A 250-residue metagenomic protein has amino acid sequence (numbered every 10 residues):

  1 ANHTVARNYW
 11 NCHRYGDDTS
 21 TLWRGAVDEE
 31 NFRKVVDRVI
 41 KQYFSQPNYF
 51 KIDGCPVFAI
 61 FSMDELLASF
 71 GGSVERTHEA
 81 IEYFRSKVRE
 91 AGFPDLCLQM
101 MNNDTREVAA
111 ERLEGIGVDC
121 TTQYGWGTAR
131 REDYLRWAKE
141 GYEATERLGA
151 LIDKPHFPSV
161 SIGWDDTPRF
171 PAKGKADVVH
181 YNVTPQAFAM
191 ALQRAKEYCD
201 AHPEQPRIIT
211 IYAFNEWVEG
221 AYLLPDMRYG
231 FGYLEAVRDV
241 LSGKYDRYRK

Functional and structural regions predicted by a protein language model:
A1-K250: Glycan-processing catalytic domains of CAZymes
